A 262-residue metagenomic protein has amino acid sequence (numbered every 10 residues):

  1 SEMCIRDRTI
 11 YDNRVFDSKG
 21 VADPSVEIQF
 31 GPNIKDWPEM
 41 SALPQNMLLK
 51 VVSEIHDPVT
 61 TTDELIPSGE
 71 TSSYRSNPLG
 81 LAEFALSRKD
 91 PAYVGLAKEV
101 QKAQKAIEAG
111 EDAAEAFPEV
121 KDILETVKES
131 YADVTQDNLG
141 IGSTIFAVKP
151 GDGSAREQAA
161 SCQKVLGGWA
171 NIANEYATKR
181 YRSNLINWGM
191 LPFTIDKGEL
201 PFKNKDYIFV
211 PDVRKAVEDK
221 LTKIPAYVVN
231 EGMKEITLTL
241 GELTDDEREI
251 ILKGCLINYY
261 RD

Functional and structural regions predicted by a protein language model:
S1-E2, R6-D262: Fe-S-dependent hydro-lyases/dehydratases of central metabolism
